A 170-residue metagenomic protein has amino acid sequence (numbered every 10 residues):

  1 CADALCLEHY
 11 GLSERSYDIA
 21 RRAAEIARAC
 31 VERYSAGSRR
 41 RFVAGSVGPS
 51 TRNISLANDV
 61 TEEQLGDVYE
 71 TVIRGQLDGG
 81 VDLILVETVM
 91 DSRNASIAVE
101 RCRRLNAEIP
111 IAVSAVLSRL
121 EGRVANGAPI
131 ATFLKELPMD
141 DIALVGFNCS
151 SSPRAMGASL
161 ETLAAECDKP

Functional and structural regions predicted by a protein language model:
C1-P170: Domain-level signal for soluble alpha/beta catalytic cores
